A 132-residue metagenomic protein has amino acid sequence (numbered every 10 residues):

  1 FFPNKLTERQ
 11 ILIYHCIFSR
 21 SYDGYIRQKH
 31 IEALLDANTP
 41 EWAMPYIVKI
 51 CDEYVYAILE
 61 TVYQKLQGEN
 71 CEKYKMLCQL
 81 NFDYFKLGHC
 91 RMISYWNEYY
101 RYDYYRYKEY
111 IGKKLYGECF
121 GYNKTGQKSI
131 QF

Functional and structural regions predicted by a protein language model:
F1-K5, I17, Q28-N38, T61-E72 (+1 more regions): Structural detector for internal amphipathic alpha-helices that build alpha-solenoid repeat scaffolds
E8-C16, P40-K49, K75-Q79: Amphipathic alpha-helical scaffolding segments comprising HEAT/armadillo-like alpha-solenoid repeats
I11-H30, L77-M92: Membrane-interacting alpha-helical segments
S19-Y22, D52-A57: Short coil turns that connect the paired helices of HEAT/ARM alpha-solenoid repeats
Y56-V62, K75-M76: Boundary/linker segments of alpha-helical solenoid repeat arrays
N70-F132: Long, helix-rich interaction regions
